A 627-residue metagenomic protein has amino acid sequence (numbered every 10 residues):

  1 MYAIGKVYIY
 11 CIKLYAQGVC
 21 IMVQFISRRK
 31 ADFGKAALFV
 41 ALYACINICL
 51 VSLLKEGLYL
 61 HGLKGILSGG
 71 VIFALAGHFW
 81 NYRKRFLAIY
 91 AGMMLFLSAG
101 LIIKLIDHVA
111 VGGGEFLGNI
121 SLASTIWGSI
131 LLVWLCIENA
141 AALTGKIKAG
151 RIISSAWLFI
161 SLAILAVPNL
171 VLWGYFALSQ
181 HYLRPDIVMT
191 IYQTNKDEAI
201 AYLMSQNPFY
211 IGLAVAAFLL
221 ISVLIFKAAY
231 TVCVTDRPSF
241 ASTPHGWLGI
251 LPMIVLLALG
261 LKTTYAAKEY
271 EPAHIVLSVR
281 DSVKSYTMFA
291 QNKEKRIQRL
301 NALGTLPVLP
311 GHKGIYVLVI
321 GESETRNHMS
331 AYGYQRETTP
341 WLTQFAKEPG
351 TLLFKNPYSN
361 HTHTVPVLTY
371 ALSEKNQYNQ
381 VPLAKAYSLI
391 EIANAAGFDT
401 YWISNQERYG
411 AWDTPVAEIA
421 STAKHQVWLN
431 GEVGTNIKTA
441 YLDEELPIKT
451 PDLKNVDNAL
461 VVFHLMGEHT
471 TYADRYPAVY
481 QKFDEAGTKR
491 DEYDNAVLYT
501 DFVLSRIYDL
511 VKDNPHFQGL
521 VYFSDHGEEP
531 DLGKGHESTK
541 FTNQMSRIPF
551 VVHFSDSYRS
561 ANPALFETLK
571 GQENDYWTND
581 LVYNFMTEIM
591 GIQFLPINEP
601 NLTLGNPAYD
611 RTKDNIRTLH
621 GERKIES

Functional and structural regions predicted by a protein language model:
Y2-P272: Transmembrane and membrane-interface helices of multi-pass, inner-membrane envelope-modifying transferases
M93, K104-W127, I164, W173-Y175 (+13 more regions): Membrane-proximal envelope and lipid/glycan-remodeling enzymes
F96-G100, E337, D513-F517, F523-P563 (+2 more regions): Histidine-centered active-site microenvironments of extracellular/periplasmic hydrolases and transferases
G249-V319, S323-Q481, T578-N579, N584-D610 (+1 more regions): Active-site-proximal alpha/beta segments of enzymes that process anionic O-linked groups
L303-L306, G535-K540, K570-G571: Short, P/G- and charge-enriched loop/turn segments at secondary-structure junctions
G304, P447-D452, F483-L520, V552 (+2 more regions): A long, amphipathic alpha-helix that forms part of the scaffold/cap immediately adjacent to metal-dependent active
Q380-Y387, A486-L498, K540-S546, R559-M586 (+1 more regions): A short beta-strand-to-alpha-helix junction
L504, D525, F550, V582 (+1 more regions): Hydrophobic, well-ordered secondary-structure elements that form the walls of internal hydrophobic environments
